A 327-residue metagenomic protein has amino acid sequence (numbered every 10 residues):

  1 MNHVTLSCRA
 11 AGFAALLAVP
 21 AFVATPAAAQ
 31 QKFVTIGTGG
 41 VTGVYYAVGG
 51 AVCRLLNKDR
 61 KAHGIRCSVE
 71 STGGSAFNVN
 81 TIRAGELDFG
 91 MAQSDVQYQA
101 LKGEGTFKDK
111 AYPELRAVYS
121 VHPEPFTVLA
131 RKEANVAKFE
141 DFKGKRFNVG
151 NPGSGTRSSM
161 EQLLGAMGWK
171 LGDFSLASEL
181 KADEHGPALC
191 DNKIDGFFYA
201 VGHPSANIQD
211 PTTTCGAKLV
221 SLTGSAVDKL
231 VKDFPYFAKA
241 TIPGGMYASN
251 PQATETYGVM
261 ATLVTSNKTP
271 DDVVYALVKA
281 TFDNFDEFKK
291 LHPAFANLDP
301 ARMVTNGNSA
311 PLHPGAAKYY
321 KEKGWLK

Functional and structural regions predicted by a protein language model:
M1-A15: Bacterial N-terminal signal peptides that target proteins for export
F22-A29: Sec/Tat signal peptide C-region and signal peptidase I cleavage site
Q30-Q93, Q99, K108: N-terminal (or domain-start) structured segment
F33-D59, E124-D191, D286-K289, N306 (+2 more regions): Bilobed "Venus flytrap"/periplasmic-binding protein-like clamshell domains and structurally analogous long
S94-V96, E104-T106, A134, K170-T269: Pocket-lining segment of extracytoplasmic ligand-binding domains
K108-V121, F126, M246-E255: A structural signal for short loop-to-beta-strand junctions that line the ligand-binding cleft of periplasmic/secreted
K145-Q162, Y236-L298, R302-T305: Ligand-binding clefts/hinges and TM-proximal coupling segments of bilobed small-molecule sensing domains
E184, D191-N192, V201-L219, K229-K232 (+1 more regions): An extracytoplasmic/periplasmic, membrane-proximal ligand-sensing/linker region
